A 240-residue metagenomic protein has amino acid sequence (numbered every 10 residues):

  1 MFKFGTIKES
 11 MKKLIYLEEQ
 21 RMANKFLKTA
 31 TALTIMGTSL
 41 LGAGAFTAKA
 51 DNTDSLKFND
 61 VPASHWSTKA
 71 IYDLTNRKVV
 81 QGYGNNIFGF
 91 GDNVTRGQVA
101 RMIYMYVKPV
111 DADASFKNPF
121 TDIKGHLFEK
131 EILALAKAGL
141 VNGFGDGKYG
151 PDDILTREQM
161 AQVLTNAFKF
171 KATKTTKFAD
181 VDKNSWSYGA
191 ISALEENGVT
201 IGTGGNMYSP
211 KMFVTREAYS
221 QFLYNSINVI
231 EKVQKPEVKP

Functional and structural regions predicted by a protein language model:
M1-A23: N-terminal secretory signal peptides that target proteins for export/translocation
I15-T68, Q81-G97, Y104-K130, A138-E158 (+3 more regions): Feature responds to low-complexity, polar/acidic, surface-exposed segments characteristic of secreted/exported proteins
